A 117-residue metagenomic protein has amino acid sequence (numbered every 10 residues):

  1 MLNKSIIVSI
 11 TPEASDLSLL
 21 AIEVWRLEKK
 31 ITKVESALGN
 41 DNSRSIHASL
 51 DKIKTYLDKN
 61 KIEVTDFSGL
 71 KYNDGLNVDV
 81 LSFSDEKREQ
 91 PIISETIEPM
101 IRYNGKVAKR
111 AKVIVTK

Functional and structural regions predicted by a protein language model:
M1-S43, A48-K117: Extended, amphipathic alpha-helical stalk segments that mediate dimerization and serve as stator/scaffold rods within
